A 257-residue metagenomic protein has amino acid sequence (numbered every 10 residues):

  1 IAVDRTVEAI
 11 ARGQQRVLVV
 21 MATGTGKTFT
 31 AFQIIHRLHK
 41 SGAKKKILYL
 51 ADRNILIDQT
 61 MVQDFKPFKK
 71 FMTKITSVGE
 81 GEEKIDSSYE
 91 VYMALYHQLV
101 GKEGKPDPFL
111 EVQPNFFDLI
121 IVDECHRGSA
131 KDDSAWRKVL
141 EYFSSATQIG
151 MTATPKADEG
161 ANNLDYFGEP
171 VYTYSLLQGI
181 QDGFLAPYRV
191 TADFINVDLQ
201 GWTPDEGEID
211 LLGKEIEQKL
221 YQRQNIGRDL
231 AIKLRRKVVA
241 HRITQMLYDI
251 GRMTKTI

Functional and structural regions predicted by a protein language model:
I1-K46, I55-F71, S87-V91, H97 (+4 more regions): ATP-dependent helicase/translocase motor core
K40-G42, K84-D86, E111-P114, L140-S145 (+2 more regions): Conserved catalytic network of the ASCE P-loop NTPase/AAA+ motor domain
A43-K45, F71, F116-F117, S144-T147 (+2 more regions): Short glycine-/polar-rich loops that comprise or flank the Walker A/P-loop and associated switch/sensor motifs
L56, Q98, H126-R127, K156-A157: Residues immediately C-terminal
Y92-L95, T147-T152: Structural recognition of the conserved hydrophobic beta-strand(s) that form the central parallel beta-sheet of P-loop
L110-G150: SF2 helicase catalytic motif II
A161-T254: Interdomain helical connector at the RecA1-RecA2 junction of SF1/SF2 helicase-like NTPases
